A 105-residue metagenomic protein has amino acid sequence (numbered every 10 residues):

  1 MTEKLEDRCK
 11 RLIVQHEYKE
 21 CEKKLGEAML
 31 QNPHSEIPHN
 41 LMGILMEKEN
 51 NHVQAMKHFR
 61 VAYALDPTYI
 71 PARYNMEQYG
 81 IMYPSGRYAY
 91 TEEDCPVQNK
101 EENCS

Functional and structural regions predicted by a protein language model:
T2, E36-I37, I70-P71: Helix-start (N-cap) detector for alpha-helical repeat units in TPR-like alpha-solenoids, especially tetratricopeptide
